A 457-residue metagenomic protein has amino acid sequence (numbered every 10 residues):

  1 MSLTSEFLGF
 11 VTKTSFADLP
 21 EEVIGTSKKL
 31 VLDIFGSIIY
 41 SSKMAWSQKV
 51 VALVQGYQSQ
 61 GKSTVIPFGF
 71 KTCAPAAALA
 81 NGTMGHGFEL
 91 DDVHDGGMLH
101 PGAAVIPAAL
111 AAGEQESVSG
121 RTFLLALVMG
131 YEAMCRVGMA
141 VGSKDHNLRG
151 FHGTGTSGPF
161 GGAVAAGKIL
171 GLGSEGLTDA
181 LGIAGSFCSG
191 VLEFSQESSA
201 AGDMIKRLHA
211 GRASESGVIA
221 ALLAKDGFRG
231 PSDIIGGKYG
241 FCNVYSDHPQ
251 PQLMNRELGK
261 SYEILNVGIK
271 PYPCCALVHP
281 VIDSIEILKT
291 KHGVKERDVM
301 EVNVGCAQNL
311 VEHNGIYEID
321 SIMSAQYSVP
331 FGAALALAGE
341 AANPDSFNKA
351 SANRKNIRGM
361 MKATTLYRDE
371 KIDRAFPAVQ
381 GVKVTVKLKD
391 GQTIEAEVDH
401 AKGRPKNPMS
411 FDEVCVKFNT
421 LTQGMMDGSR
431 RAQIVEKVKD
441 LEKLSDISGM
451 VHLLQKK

Functional and structural regions predicted by a protein language model:
M1-M98, S199-S216, L222-K457: Terminal-appendage/accessory-domain detector
F35, V105-A112, L127-M134, P159-L170 (+4 more regions): Buried hydrophobic packing segments
F70-F88, L124-M139, G176-G182, F187 (+1 more regions): Short, charged, amphipathic alpha-helices and their helix-cap/turn boundaries
M84-V141: Hydrophobic alpha-helical hairpins/lids featuring a short glycine-rich hinge
G97-A103, T122-L127, D145-P159, K206-A210 (+2 more regions): Active-site nucleophile and cofactor-binding loops and adjacent substrate-binding regions of central metabolic enzymes
E116-T122, M139-G150, S157-A184, V191-R207 (+2 more regions): Active-site cavity-forming subdomains of large catalytic enzyme subunits
C135, T154, C188-S195, Q308-G315: Short, surface-exposed loop/turn segments at secondary-structure boundaries that line and modulate
L181-S189, N303-Q308: Acidic helix/loop microenvironments that form the catalytic cleft of cell-wall polysaccharide enzymes
